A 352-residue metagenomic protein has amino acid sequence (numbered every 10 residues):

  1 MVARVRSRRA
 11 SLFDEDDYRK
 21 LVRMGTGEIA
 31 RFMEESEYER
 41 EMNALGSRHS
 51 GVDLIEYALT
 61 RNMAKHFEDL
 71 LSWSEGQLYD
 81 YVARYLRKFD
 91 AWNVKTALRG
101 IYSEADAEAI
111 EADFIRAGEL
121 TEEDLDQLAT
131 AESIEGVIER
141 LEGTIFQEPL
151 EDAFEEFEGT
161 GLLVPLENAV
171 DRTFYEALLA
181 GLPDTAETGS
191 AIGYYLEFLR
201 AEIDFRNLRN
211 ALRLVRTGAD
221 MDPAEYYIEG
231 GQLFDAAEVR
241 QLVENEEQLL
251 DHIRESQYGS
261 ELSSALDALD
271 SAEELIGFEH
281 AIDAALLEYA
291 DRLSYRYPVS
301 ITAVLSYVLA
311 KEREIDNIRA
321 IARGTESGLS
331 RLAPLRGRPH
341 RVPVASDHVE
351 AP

Functional and structural regions predicted by a protein language model:
M1-P352: N-terminal domain-start signal
